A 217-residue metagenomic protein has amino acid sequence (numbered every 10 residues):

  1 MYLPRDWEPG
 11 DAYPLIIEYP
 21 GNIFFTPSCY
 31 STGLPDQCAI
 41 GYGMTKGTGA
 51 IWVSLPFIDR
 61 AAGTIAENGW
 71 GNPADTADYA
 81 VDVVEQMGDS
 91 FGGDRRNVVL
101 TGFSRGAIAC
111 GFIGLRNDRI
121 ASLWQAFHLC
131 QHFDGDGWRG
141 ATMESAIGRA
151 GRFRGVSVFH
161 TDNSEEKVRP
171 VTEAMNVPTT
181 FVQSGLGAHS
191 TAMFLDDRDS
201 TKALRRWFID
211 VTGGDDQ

Functional and structural regions predicted by a protein language model:
M1-L15, A50, P170-P178, G214-Q217: A domain-start/cap signature at the N-terminus of enzymes
R5-D11, I65-S104: Gly/Ser-rich "nucleophile elbow"/oxyanion-hole loop immediately N-terminal to the catalytic nucleophile in hydrolases
E8-A12, G43-T48, G93, R119-S122 (+1 more regions): Extracellular/periplasmic catalytic domains that process cell-envelope and extracellular macromolecules
G10-Y13, W70-D78, S104, D118 (+2 more regions): Soluble non-cytosolic domains of exported or imported proteins
L15, Y19-D82: Active-site machinery of serine-nucleophile hydrolases
L15-Y19, I51-P56, N97-G102, C110 (+3 more regions): Structural recognition of the beta-strand scaffold that forms the well-ordered cores of secreted hydrolase catalytic
A107-R119: Short glycine-enriched nucleophile-adjacent loop and the immediately C-terminal alpha-helix near the catalytic center
R119-F208: The feature captures the conserved acid-bearing segment of alpha/beta-hydrolase catalytic domains
